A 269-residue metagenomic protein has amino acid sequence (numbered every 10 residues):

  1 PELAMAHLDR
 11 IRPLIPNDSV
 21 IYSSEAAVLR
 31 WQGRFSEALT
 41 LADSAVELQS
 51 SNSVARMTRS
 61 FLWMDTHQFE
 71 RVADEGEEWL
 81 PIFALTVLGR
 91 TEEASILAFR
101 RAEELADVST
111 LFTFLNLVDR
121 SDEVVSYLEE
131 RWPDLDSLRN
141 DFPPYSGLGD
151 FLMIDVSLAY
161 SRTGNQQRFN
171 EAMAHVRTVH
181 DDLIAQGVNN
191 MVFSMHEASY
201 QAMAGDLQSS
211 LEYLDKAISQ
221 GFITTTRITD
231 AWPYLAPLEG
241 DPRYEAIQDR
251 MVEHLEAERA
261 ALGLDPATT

Functional and structural regions predicted by a protein language model:
P1-T269: Alpha-helical protein-protein interaction modules
